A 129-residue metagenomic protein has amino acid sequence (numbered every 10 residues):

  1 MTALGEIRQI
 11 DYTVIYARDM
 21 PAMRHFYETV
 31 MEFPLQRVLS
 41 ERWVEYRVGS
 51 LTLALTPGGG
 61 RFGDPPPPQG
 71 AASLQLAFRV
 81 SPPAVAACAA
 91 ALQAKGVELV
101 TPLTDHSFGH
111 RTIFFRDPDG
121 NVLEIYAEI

Functional and structural regions predicted by a protein language model:
M1-D11, F33-S81, A87-R116, E128-I129: Vicinal oxygen chelate
A17-D19, S107: Conserved beta-strand-loop-alpha-helix junction that forms the acyl-donor binding cleft
D19, D117-D119: Acidic active-site catalytic centers that drive phospho-/nucleotidyl reactions and related ester hydrolyses
M20, V85: Aromatic/hydrophobic pocket-lining residues that form the small-molecule binding cavity in soluble enzyme cores
M23-E28, L92, G120: Conserved active-site tyrosine of GNAT-family acetyltransferases
V122-I125: Short glycine-/small-residue motifs
